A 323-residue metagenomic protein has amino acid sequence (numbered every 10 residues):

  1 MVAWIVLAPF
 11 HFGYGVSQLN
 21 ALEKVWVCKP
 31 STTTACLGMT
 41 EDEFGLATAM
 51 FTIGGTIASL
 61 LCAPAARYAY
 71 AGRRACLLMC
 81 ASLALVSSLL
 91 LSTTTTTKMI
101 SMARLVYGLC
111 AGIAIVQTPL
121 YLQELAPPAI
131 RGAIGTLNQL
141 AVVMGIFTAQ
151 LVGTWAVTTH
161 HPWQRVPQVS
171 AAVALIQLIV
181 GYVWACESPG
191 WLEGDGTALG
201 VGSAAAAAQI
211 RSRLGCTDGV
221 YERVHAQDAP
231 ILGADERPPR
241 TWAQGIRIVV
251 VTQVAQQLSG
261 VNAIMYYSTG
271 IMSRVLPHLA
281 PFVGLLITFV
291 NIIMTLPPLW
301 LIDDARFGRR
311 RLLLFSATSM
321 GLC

Functional and structural regions predicted by a protein language model:
M1-T197, A204, A208, A229-C323: Alpha-helical transmembrane bundle of multi-pass membrane proteins
A208-G215: TPR/TPR-like (Sel1-like) alpha-helical repeat modules
C216-V220: Charge-rich, low-complexity intrinsically disordered segments
Y221-H225, I231: Intrinsically disordered, low-complexity cytosolic terminal tails
